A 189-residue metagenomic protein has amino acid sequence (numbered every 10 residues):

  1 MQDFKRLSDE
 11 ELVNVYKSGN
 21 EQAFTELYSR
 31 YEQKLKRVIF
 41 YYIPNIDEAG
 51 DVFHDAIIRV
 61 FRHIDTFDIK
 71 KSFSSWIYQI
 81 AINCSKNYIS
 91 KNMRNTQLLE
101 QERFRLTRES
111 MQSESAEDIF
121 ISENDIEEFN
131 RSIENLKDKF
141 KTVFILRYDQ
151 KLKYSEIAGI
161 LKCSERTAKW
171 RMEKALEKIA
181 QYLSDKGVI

Functional and structural regions predicted by a protein language model:
M1-D3, K17-E26, K36-D55, E165 (+1 more regions): Short, charged helix-capping/linker segments at alpha-helix termini
M1-R6, V15, T96-Q97, F104-R105 (+3 more regions): C-terminal edge and immediately downstream basic/flexible tail or linker adjoining helix-turn-helix-like DNA-binding
K17-S18, P44, D55-S72: Sigma70-family region 2
Y28-I46, H63, I133, Y182-D185: Amphipathic, Lys/Arg- and hydrophobic-enriched alpha-helical face
L35, I39, I64, I77 (+1 more regions): Hydrophobic-face residues of short alpha-helical interaction/recognition segments
D51-I58, K71-N83: Structural recognition of an alpha-helix C-terminal capping motif at a helix-to-coil junction
I82, S132, F140, D149 (+2 more regions): DNA-recognition helix of helix-turn-helix
Y88-S110, F120: Short, basic/polar amphipathic helix motif occurring as a linker/hinge flanking DNA-binding modules in transcription
